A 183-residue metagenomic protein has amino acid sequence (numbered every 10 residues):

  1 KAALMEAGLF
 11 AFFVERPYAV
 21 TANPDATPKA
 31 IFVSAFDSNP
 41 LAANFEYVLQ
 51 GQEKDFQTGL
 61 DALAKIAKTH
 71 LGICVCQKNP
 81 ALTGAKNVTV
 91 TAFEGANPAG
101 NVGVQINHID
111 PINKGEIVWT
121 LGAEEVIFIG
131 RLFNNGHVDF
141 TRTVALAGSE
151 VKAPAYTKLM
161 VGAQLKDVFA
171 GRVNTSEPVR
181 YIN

Functional and structural regions predicted by a protein language model:
K1-N183: Buried, small/hydrophobic-residue-enriched core segments of structured protein domains
